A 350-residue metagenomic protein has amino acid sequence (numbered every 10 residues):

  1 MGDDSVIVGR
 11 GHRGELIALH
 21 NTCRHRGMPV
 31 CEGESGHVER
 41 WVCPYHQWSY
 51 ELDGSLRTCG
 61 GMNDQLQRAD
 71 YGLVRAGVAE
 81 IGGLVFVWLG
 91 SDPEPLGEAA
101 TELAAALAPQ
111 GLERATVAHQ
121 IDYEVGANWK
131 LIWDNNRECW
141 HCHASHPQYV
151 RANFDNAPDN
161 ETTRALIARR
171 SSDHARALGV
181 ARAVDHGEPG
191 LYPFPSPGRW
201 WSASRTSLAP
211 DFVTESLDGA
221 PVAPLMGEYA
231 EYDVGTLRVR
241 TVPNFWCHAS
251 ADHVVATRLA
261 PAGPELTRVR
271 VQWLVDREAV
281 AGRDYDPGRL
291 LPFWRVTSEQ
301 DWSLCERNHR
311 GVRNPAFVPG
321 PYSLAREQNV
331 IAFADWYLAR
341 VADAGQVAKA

Functional and structural regions predicted by a protein language model:
M1-S91, P95-P109: Rieske [2Fe-2S] iron-sulfur-binding domain
E15, A79, L84-A350: C-terminal catalytic domain of Rieske-type non-heme iron oxygenases
